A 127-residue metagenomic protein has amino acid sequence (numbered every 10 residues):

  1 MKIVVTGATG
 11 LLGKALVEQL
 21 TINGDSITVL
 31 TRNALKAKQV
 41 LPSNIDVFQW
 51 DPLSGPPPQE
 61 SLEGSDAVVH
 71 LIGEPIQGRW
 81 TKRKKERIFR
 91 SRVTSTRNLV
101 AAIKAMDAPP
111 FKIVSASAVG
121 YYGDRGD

Functional and structural regions predicted by a protein language model:
I3-N23: N-terminal Rossmann NAD(P)H-binding glycine-rich loop of SDR-like oxidoreductase domains
T6, L30, V68-I72, I113-V119: SDR active-site strand-loop-helix element
K14-L16, Q39, R79-W80, G123-G126: Short glycine-/acidic-enriched loop or helix-start segments at secondary-structure transitions that form or flank
A15, Q19, V40, N98 (+1 more regions): Alpha-helical structural signal in soluble globular domains
D25-R32: Conserved glycine-rich Rossmann-like NAD(P)H-binding loop of the short-chain dehydrogenase/reductase
L35, Q39-S95: NAD(P)H-binding glycine-rich loop region in Rossmannoid oxidoreductase-like domains and their noncatalytic homologs
R97-D127: Conserved Rossmann-fold NAD(P)-dependent oxidoreductase catalytic core, especially the SDR/UDP-sugar
